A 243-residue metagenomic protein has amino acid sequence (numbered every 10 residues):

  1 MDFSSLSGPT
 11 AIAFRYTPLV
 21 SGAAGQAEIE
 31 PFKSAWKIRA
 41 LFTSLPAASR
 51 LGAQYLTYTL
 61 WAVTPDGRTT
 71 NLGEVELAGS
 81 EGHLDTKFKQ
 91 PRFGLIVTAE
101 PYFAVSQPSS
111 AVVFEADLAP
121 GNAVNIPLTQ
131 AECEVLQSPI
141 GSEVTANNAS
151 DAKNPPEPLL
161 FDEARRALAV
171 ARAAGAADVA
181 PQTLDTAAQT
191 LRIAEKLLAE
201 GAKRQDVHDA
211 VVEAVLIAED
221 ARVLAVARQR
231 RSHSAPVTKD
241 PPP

Functional and structural regions predicted by a protein language model:
M1-P155, L159-D162, R166: N-terminal targeting/export leaders
D66-N71, E195-K203, R222-V223: Short amphipathic alpha-helical segments with coiled-coil-like heptad repeat character
L136-L191, H233-P243: Amphipathic, heptad-repeat alpha-helical segments
A173-E213, I217: Amphipathic, non-membrane alpha-helical rod segments
K203-P243: Long, amphipathic alpha-helical segments that form or neighbor coiled-coils/leucine zippers used for dimerization
